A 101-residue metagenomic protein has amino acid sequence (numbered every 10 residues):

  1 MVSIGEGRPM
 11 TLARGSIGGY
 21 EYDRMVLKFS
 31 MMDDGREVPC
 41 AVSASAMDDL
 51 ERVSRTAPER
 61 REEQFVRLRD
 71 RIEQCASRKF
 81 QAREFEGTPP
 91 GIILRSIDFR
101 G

Functional and structural regions predicted by a protein language model:
M1-M31, R36: Short, charged/polar N-terminal "headpieces" of proteins
V2-R8, V53-G101: Acidic, low-complexity intrinsically disordered segments
R14, A44, L94-S96: Surface-exposed beta-strand edges and flanking loops
D23, D33-D34, D48-D49, D70 (+1 more regions): Acidic-enriched, low-complexity/disordered segments with a strong bias for Aspartate over Glutamate
K28-V53: A short, structured beta-strand/loop element
